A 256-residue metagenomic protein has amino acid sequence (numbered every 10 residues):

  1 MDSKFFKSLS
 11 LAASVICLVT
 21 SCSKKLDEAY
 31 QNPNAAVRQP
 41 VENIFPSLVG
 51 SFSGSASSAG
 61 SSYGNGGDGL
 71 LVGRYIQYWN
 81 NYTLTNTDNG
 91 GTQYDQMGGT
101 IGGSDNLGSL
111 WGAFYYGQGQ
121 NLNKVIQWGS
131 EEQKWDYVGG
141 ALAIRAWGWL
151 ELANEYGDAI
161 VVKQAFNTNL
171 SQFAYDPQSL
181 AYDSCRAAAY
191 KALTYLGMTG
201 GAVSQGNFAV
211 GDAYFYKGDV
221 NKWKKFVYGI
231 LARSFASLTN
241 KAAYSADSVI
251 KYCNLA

Functional and structural regions predicted by a protein language model:
M1-S21: Sec-dependent bacterial lipoprotein signal peptides
D2, V19-S23, D219-V220, R233: Long, intrinsically disordered, low-complexity segments
L11, G50-S57, Q127, T194-G197: Generic surface-pattern signal
C17-L18, G67, V138, F226: Helix-centric, low-specificity signal for extended rod-like, repetitive segments
C22-N80: Membrane-proximal, proline-rich intrinsically disordered regions
R38-E42, N81-A256: Structured, solvent-exposed acidic/aromatic patches
